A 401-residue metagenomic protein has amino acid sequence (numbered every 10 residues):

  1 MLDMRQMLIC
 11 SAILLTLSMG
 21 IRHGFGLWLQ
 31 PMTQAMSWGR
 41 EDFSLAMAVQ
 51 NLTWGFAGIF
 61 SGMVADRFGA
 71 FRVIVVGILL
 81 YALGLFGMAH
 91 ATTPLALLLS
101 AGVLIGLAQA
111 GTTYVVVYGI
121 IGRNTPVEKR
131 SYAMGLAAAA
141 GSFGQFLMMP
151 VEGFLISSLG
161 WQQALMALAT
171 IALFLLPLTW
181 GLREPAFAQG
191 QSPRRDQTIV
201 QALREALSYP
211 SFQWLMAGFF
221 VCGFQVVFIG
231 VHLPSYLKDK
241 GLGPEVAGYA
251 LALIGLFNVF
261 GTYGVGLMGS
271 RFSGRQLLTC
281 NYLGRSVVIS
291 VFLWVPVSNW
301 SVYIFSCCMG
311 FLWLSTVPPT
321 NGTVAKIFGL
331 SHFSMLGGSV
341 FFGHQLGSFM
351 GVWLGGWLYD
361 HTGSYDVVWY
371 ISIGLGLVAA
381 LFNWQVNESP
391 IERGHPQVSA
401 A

Functional and structural regions predicted by a protein language model:
T16, A96-T112, F220, S301-S315: Hydrophobic core of transmembrane alpha-helices in multi-pass small-molecule transporters, especially MFS/SLC-type
F25-L29, P210-Y263: Extracytoplasmic gate region of multi-pass secondary transporters
M32, G111-T125, S315-F328: Intracellular juxtamembrane helix-capping segments at the cytosolic ends of symmetry-related transmembrane helices
F56-L95: Conserved MFS/SLC helix-loop-helix module at the cytosolic interface between two early adjacent transmembrane helices
A57-G69, T262-S273, D360: Helix-to-loop junctions at the C-terminal end of transmembrane segments in multipass secondary transporters
A101-A139: Cytoplasmic helix-loop-helix junction between adjacent transmembrane helices in 12-TM secondary transporters
A137-F187: Helix-loop-helix hairpin linking two adjacent transmembrane segments in secondary transporters
I254-N258, R271-T323: C-terminal transmembrane helical hairpin of 12-TM major facilitator-type secondary transporters
